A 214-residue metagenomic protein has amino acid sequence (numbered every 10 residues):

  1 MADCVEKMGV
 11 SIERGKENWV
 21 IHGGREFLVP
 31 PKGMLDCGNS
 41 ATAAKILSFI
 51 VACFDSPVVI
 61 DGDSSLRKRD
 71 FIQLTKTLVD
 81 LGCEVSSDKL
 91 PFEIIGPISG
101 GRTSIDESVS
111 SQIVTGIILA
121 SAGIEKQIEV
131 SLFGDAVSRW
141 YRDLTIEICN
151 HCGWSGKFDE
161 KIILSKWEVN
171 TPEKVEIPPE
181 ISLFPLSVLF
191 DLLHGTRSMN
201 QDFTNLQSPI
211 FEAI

Functional and structural regions predicted by a protein language model:
M1-I214: Short, structured segments at the rim of ligand-binding sites
